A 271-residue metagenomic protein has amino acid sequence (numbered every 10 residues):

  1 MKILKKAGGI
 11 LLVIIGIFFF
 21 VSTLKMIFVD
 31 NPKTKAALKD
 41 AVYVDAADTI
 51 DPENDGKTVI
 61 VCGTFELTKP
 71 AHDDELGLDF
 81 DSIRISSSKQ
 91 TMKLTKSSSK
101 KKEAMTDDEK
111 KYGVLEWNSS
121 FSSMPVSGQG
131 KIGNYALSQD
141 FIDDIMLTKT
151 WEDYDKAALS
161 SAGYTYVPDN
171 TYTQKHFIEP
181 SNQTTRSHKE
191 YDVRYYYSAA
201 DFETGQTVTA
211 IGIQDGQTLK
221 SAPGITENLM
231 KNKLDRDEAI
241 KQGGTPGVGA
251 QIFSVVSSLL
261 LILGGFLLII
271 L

Functional and structural regions predicted by a protein language model:
M1-G8: Cytosolic-side transmembrane helix boundary signature
G8-K25: Hydrophobic membrane-insertion alpha-helices, especially the h-region of bacterial N-terminal signal peptides
L24-P32, K57, I83-L271: Charged, low-complexity helical/coil segments in non-catalytic cytosolic or luminal regions
M26-D48: Alpha-helical transmembrane signal-anchor/signal-peptide segments
Y43-G77: Short extracytoplasmic
D73-S87: Short aromatic-glycine-enriched beta-strand elements
